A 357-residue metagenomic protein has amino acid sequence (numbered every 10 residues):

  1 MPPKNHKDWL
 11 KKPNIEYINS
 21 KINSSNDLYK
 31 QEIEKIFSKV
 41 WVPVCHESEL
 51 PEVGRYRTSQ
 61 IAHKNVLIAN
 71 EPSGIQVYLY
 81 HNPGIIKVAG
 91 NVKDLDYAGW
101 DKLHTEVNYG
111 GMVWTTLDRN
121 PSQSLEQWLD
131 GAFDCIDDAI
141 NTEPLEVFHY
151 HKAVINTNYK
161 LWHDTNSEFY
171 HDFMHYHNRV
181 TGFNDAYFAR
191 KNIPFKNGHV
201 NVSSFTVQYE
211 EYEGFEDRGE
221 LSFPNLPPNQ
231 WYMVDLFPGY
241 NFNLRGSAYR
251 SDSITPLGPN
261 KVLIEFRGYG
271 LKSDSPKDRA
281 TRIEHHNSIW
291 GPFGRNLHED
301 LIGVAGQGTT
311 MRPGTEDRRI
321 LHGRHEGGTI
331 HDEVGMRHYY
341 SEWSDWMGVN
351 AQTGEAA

Functional and structural regions predicted by a protein language model:
M1-Y80, T105-E106: N-terminal pre-ligand scaffold of iron-sulfur
K4-K7, K11-K12, K21, K30 (+13 more regions): Context-gated lysine
K4-N5, K11, I18, W41-V44 (+7 more regions): Short secondary-structure boundary micro-motifs
W9, N14-I15, D27, I33-K35 (+7 more regions): Residue-level signal for the start and early helices of compact helical domains
V44-L50, L95, N229-M233, R267: Short linear motifs in intrinsically disordered
L50-E52, I61, D96-W100, V234-D235 (+1 more regions): Short solvent-exposed loop/turn micro-motifs enriched in small/polar/acidic residues
A69-Y78, L103-A357: C-terminal catalytic domain of Rieske-type non-heme iron oxygenases
G74-E106: Long, hydrophobic, well-ordered secondary-structure blocks that form the structural core and pocket-lining surfaces
